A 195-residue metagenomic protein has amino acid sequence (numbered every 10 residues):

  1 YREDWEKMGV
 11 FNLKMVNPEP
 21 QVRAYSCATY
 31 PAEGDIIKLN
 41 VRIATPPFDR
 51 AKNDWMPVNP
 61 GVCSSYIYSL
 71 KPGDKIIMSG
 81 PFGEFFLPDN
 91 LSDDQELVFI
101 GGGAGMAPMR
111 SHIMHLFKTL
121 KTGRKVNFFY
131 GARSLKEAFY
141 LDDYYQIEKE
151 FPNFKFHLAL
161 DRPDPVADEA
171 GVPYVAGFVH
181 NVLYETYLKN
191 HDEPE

Functional and structural regions predicted by a protein language model:
Y1-P72, L160-P163: Ferredoxin-reductase
C27, M106-L120: Histidine-anchored nucleotide/phosphate-binding helix
V41-I43, G80-F82, G101-G102, Y130-A132 (+1 more regions): Short, structured patches in soluble enzyme cores that scaffold and shape functional sites
I76-M78: A short, hydrophobic beta-strand micro-motif
P81-D93: A short, basic/flexible loop-to-alpha-helix module at the beginning of a structural domain
D93-Q95, K118-V126: Conserved S-adenosyl-L-methionine
L97-G101, G105, H191-E195: A glycine-rich beta-strand to alpha-helix segment that forms a phosphate/ribose-binding loop at ligand/cofactor sites
K125-E195: Reductase modules of NAD(P)H-dependent flavoproteins
